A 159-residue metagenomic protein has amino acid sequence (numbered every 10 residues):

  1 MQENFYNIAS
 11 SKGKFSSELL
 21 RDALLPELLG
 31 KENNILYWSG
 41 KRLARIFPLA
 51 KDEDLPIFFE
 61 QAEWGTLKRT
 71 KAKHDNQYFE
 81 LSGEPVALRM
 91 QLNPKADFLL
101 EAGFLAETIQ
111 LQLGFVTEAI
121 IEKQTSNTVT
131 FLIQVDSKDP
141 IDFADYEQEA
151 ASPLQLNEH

Functional and structural regions predicted by a protein language model:
M1-A96, I141-H159: N-terminal accessory segment detector
N33, T117-I120: Short, surface-exposed acidic
G40, A44, A102, A106 (+1 more regions): Small-side-chain structural scaffolding
F59-W64, I109-V116: Short secondary-structure junctions
K68-K71, A119-Q124: Short beta-strand
N93-E101, T125: Short, well-structured alpha-helical patches and their helix-loop capping segments that border functional surfaces
F98-Q112: Active-site helix/loop of acyl-thioester processing domains in fatty-acid/polyketide metabolism, spanning hotdog-fold
K123-K138: C-terminal edge-of-domain segments
